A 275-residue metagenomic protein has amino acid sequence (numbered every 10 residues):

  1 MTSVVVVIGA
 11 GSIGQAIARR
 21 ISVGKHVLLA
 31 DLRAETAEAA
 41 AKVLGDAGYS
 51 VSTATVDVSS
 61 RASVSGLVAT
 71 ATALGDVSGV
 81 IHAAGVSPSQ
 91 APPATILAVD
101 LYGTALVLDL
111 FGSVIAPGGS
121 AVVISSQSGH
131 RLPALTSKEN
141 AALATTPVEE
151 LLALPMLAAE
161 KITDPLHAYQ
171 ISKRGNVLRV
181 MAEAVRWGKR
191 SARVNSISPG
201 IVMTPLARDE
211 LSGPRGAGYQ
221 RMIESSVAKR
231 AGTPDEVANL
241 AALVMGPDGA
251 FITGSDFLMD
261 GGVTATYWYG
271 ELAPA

Functional and structural regions predicted by a protein language model:
M1-L28: Canonical Rossmann dinucleotide-binding motif of NAD(H)/NADP(H)-dependent dehydrogenases/reductases, specifically
G24-A39: Conserved glycine-rich Rossmann-like NAD(P)H-binding loop of the short-chain dehydrogenase/reductase
L44-A62: Rossmann-fold cofactor-recognition segment
I81, V122-I124, V194-I197, A207 (+2 more regions): Hydrophobic structural elements of the Rossmann-like NAD(P)H-binding subdomain that define the short-chain
I81-S89, V99, S125, G262: Conserved NAD(P)H cofactor-binding loop of Rossmann-fold oxidoreductase domains
V86-Q90, P117-R190, I201-T204: Catalytic loop of short-chain dehydrogenase/reductase
L106, K161, A168-Y169, R174-V177 (+3 more regions): C-terminal helical subdomain
T253-A275: Short C-terminal tail/terminal secondary-structure segment of NAD(P)H-dependent dehydrogenase/reductase domains
